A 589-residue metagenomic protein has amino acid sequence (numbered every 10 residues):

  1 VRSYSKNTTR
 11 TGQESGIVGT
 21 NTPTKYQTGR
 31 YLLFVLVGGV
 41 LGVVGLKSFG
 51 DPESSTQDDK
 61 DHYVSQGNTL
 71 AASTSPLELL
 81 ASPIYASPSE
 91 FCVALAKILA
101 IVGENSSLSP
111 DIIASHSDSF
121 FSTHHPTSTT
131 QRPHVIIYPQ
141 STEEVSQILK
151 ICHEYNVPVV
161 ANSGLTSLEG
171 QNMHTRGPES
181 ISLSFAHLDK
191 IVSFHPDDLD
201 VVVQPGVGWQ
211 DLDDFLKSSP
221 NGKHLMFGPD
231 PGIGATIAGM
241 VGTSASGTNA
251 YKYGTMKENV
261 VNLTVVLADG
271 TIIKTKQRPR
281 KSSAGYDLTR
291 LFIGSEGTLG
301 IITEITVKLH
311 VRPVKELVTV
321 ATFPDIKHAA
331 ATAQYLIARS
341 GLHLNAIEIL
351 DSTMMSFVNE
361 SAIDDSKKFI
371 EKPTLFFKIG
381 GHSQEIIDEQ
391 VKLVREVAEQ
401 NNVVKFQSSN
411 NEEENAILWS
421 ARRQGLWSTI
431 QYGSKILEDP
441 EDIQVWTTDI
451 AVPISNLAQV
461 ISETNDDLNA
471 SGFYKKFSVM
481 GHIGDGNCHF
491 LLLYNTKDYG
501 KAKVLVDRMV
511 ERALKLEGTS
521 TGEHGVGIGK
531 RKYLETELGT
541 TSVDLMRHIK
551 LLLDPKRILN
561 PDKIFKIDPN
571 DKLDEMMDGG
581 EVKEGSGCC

Functional and structural regions predicted by a protein language model:
R2-K150, S167-L199, M354-I363, E412-W446 (+3 more regions): N-terminal flexible segment immediately upstream of the FAD-binding catalytic core in FAD-dependent oxidoreductases
G19, G29, G67, P110-D118 (+4 more regions): C-terminal substrate-recognition/cap domain of FAD-linked oxidoreductases
V35-G42, D51, T69-P88, I113-F121 (+15 more regions): Feature of Fe-S/electron-transfer and energy-metabolism proteins that preferentially highlights extended coupling
K190-D197, V201-E348, L559, M576-D578 (+1 more regions): FAD-binding subdomain of flavoenzyme oxidoreductases
T271, R531-C589: Activity-critical C-terminal alpha-helical subdomain
G518-V526, P561-I564: Short acidic/histidine-rich active-site segments
